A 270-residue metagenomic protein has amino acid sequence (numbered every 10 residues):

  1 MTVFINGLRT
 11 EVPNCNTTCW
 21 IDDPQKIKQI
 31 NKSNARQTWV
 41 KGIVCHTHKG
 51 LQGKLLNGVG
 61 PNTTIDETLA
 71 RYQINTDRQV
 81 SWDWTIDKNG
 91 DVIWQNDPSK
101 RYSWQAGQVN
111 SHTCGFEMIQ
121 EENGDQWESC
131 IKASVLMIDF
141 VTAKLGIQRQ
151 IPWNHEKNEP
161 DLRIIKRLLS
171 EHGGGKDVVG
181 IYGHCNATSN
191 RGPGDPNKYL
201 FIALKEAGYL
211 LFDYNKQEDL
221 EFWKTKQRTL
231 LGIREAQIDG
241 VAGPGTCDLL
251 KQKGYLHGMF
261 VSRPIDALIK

Functional and structural regions predicted by a protein language model:
M1-V109: N-terminal catalytic cores of peptidoglycan-degrading enzymes
T2-D23, S33-Q37, G124-T225, Q237-K270: Basic/polar, cationic surfaces and motifs that engage anionic cell-wall and phosphate/carboxylate ligands
W39-G42, Q79-W82, N89-V92, S111-C114 (+4 more regions): Loop/turn elements at helix/coil->beta-strand transitions in domains of secreted/extracellular proteins
H48-K49, V109-G124, D139-A143, N186: Cell-envelope and extracellular/periplasmic
Y72-R78, A106-V109, F116-I119, M137-D139 (+1 more regions): Short, surface-exposed linear patches
D83-I86, V92, N96, M118-E122 (+1 more regions): Low-complexity, flexible helical/coil segments
Q227-L230: Composition-driven recognition of low-complexity segments enriched in small/aliphatic/hydroxylated residues
